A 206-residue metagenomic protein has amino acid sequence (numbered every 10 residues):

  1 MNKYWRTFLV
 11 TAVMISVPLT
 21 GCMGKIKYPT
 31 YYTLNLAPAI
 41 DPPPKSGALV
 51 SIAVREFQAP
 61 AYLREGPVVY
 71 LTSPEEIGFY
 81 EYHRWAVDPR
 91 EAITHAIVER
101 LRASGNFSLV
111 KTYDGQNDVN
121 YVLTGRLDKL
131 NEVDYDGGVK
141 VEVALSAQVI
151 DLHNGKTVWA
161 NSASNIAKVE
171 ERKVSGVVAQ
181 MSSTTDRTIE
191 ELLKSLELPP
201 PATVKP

Functional and structural regions predicted by a protein language model:
M1-C22: Sec-dependent bacterial lipoprotein signal peptides
C22-R90, L198-P206: A structural "domain/chain start" motif
M23-P42, A48, E99, S104-K156: Surface-exposed short loop/turn segments
P44, Y62-E65, Y135, G155-T157 (+1 more regions): Short acidic, gly/pro-rich beta-turn/loop elements at beta-sheet edges and active-site/ligand-binding grooves
F57, R126-L130, S164-I166: Generic short beta-strand segments
E76-R84, H153-K194: Short secondary-structure boundary motifs at beta->alpha junctions and helix caps
V98, R102-N106, L193-P201: Sec-exported extracytoplasmic/periplasmic mature domains
